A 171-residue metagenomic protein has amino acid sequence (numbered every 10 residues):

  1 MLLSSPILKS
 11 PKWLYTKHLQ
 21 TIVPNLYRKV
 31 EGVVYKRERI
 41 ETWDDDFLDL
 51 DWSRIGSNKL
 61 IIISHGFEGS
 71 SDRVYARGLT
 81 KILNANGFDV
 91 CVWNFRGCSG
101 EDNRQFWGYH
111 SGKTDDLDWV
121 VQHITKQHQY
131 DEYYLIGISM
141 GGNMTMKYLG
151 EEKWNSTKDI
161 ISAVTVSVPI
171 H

Functional and structural regions predicted by a protein language model:
M1-Y27: N-terminal presequences and immediately downstream first alpha-helices
K17-G56: N-terminal cap/lid segment of alpha/beta-hydrolase-fold proteins
N58-G66: Short beta-strand element of the alpha/beta-hydrolase
F67-V74, N84, S99-D102: Short substrate-entry loop that stabilizes the transition state in hydrolases
Y75-V92: Short amphipathic alpha-helix adjacent to the substrate-entry channel of hydrolases
I82, R96-Y134: Catalytic nucleophile-loop/oxyanion-hole region of alpha/beta-hydrolase and closely related hydrolase-like folds
V120-H171: Primarily recognizes the serine-hydrolase "nucleophile elbow" in alpha/beta-hydrolase and SGNH/GDSL folds
